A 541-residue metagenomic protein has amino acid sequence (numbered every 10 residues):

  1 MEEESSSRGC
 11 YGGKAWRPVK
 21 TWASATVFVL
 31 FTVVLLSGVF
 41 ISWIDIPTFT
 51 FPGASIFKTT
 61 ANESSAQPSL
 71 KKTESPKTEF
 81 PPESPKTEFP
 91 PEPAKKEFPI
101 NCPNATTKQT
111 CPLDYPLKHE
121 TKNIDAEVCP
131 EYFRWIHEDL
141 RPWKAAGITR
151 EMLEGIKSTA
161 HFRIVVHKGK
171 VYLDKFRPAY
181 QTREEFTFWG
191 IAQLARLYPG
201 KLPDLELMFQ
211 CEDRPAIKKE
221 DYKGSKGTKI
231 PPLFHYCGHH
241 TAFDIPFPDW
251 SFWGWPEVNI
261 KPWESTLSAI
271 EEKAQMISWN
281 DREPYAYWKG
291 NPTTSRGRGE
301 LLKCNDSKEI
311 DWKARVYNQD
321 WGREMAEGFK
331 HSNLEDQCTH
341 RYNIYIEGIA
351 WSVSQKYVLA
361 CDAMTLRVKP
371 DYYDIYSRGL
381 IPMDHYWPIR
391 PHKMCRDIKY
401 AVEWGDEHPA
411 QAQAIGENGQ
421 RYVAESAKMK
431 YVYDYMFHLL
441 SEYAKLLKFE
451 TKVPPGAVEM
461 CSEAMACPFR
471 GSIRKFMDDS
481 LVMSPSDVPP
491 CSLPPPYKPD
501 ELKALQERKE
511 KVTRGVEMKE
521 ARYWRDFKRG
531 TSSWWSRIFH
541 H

Functional and structural regions predicted by a protein language model:
E2-A326, H331-L334, V453-P454, V458-M460 (+1 more regions): Secretory-pathway glycan-assembly enzymes, especially type II membrane glycosyltransferases that use nucleotide-sugar
E335-G530, W534-H541: Catalytic binding pocket for nucleotide-activated donors in carbohydrate/polymer assembly enzymes
